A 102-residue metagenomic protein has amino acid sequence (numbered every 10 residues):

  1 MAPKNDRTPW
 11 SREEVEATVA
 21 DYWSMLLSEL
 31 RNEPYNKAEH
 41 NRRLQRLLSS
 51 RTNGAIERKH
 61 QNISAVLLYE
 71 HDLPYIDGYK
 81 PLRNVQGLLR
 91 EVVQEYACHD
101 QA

Functional and structural regions predicted by a protein language model:
M1-A102: Intrinsically disordered, charged low-complexity linkers and terminal tails that flank or connect structured domains
